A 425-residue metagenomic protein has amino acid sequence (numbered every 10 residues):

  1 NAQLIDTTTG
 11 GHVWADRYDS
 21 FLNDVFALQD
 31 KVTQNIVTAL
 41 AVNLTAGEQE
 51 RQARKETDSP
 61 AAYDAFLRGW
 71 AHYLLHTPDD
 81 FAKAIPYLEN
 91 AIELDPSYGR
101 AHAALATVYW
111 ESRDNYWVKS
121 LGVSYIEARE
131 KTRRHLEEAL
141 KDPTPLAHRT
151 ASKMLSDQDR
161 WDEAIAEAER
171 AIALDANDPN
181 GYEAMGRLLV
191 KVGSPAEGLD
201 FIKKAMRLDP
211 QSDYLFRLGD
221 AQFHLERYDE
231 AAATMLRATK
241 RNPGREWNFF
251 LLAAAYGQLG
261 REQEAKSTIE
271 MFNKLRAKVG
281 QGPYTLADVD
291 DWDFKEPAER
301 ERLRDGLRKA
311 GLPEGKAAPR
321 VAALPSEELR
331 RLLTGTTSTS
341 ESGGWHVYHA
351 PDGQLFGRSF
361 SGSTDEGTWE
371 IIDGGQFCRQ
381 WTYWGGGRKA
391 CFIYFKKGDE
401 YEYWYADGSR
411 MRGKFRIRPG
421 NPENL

Functional and structural regions predicted by a protein language model:
N1-L225, E230, T234-L236, R245-F249 (+1 more regions): Acidic, proline/glycine-rich low-complexity intrinsically disordered segments
T77-D79, A310-E314, G374-W381: Short amphipathic alpha-helical segments with coiled-coil-like heptad repeat character
K240-W247, K274-G280: Non-catalytic carbohydrate-binding regions of carbohydrate-active enzymes
G257-G280: TPR/TPR-like (Sel1-like) alpha-helical repeat modules
Q281-P319: Terminal, low-structured helical/coil segments at or just beyond the last alpha-helical repeat
A318-T368, I372-L425: Lipid interaction determinants
